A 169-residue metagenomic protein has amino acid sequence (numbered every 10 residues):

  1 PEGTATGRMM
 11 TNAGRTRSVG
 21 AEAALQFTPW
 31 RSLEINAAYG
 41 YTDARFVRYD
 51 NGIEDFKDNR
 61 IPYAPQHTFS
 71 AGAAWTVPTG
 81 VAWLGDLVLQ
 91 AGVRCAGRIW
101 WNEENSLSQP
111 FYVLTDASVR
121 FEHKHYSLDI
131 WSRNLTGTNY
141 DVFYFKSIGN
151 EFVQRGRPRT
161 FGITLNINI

Functional and structural regions predicted by a protein language model:
P1-G3: C-terminal regions of RecA-like/P-loop NTPase motor modules
A5-E103, N166-N168: Gram-negative outer-membrane beta-barrel transporters
G7-M10, D43, D58-R60, Q109-F111 (+3 more regions): Generic secondary-structure boundary/loop-capping signal
R17-V19, P65-F69, F111-T115, K124 (+1 more regions): Residues that define the transmembrane beta-barrel architecture of outer-membrane proteins
T68-W75, V113-R120, F152, I163-L165: Feature captures outer-membrane beta-barrel proteins of Gram-negative bacteria and organelles
R94-N102, R120-I169: C-terminal beta-signal and adjacent terminal beta-strands/loops of Gram-negative outer-membrane beta-barrel proteins
A96, L107-V113: Outer-membrane beta-barrel transmembrane domain signature
